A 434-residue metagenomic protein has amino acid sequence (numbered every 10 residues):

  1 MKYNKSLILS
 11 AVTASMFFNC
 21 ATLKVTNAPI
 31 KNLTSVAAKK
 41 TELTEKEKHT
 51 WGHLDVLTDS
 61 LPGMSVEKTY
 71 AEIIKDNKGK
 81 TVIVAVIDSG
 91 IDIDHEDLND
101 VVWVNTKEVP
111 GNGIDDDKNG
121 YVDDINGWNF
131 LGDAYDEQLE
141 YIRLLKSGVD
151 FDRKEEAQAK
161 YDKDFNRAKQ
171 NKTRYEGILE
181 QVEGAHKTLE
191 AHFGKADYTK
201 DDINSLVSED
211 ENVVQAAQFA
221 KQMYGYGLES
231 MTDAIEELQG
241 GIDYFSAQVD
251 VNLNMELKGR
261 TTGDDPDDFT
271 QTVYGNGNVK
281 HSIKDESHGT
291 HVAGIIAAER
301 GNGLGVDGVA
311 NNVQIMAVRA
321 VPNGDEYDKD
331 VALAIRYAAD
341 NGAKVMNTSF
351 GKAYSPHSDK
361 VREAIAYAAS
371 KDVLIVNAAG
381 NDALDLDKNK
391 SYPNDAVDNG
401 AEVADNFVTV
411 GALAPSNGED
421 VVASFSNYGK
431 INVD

Functional and structural regions predicted by a protein language model:
A21-L23: Bacterial signal peptide processing site
G52-V84, D94-W103, V273-S287, N394 (+2 more regions): N-terminal domain-start motif of subtilase-like serine proteases
I83-V86, D123-D124, W128-N129, G294 (+7 more regions): Structural recognition of the beta-strand scaffold that forms the well-ordered cores of secreted hydrolase catalytic
I87-S89, K107-N119, D133, H291-N312 (+2 more regions): Flexible, small-residue-rich helix->loop connector segments that border functional cores
I93-R143, D265-Q271, V279-S282: Carboxylate-dense, calcium-coordinating segments in secreted/extracellular and ER-lumen proteins
E140, K146-S287, E299, V318-A404: Substrate-binding/access-modulating region of protease and related hydrolase catalytic domains
G263, V373, D395-D434: Extracellular S/T/G-rich loop segment that most often corresponds to the catalytic His/Ser-adjacent loop
